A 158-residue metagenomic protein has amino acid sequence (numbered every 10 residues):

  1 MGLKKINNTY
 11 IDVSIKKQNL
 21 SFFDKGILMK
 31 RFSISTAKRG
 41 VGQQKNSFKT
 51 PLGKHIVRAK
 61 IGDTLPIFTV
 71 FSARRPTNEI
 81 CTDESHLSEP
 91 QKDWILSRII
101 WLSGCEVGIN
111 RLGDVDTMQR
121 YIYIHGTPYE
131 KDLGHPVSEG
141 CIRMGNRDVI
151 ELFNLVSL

Functional and structural regions predicted by a protein language model:
M1-Y10, S33-S47, E79-H86: N-terminal post-signal-peptidase region of extra-cytosolic proteins
I6, L65-L158: Exported/periplasmic cell-wall-interacting domains
Y10, R31, K54, I99 (+1 more regions): A residue-level signal for beta-strand positions that form part of recognition/binding surfaces within mature
D12, S47-K49, K92, M144: Extracytoplasmic/periplasmic, Sec-exported soluble proteins
V13-N19: A short, compositionally biased
I15, L28-I56, K60-I61: Glycine-rich catalytic cores of cysteine/serine-nucleophile enzymes that process amide/ester linkages in cell-envelope
S21-F23: Core beta-strand residues in small-molecule sensory/regulatory alpha/beta domains
K25, G62-P66: Short, conserved beta-turn/loop elements at beta-strand boundaries and strand-helix junctions
